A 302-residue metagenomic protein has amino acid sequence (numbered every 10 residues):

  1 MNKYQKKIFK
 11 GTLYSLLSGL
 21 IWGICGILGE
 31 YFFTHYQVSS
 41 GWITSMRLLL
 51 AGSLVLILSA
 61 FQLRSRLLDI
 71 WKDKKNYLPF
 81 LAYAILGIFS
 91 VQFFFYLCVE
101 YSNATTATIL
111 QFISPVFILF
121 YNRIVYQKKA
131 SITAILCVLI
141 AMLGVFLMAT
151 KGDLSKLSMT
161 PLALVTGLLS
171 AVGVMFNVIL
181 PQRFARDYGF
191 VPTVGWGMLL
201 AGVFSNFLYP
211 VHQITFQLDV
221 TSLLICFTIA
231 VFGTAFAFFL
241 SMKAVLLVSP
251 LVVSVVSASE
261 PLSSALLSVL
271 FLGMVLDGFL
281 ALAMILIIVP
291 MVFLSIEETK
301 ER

Functional and structural regions predicted by a protein language model:
M1-M46, K156-R183, V203, R302: Glycine-/small-residue-enriched transmembrane alpha-helix faces in small-molecule transporters and effluxers
K7-T12, Q37-S45, W71-N76, T150-G173 (+2 more regions): Juxtamembrane helix-entry segments on the extracytoplasmic side of multipass membrane proteins
G19, M46, I88, Q92 (+3 more regions): Helix-helix packing/entry segments at the starts of transmembrane helices
F32, I43, R47, C98 (+8 more regions): Hydrophobic/aromatic residues within transmembrane alpha-helices of multi-pass small-molecule transporters
Y36-S90, F117-I118, V172-L180, V194-H212 (+2 more regions): Transmembrane alpha-helices of multi-pass small-molecule transport proteins
L48, A149-K151, S222-L224, S257-R302: C-terminal-most transmembrane helix of multi-pass membrane proteins
L54, S114-L139, L262-L282: C-terminal transmembrane-helix exit sites in multi-pass transporters
L63-T105, L147, A230-V248: Specific transmembrane alpha-helical segments of multi-pass solute transporters/efflux pumps, especially DMT/EamA
